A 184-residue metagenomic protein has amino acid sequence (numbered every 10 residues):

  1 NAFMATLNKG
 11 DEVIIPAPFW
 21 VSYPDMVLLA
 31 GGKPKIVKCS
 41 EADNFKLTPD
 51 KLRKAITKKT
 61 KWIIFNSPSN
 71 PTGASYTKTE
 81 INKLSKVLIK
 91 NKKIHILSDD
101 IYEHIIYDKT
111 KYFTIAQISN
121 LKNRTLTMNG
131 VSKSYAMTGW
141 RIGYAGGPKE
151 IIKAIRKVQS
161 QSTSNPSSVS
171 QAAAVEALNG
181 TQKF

Functional and structural regions predicted by a protein language model:
N1-E12: Phosphate-binding glycine-rich loop
I15, L47, Y76, G147 (+1 more regions): A conserved hydrophobic position in a structured secondary element of the catalytic/binding core that shapes
F19-Y23: Conserved coil-to-alpha-helix start sites within the AMP-binding
D25, L29-K35: A short helix-loop-beta submotif of the ANL/AMP-binding
K35, C39-K109: Active-site phosphate-binding strand-loop segment of PLP-dependent enzymes
V37, I115, M128: Hydrophobic residues at beta-strand termini and immediately following loops that shape nucleotide-binding pockets
I118, K122-F184: Conserved core segment of the aminotransferase class I/II
